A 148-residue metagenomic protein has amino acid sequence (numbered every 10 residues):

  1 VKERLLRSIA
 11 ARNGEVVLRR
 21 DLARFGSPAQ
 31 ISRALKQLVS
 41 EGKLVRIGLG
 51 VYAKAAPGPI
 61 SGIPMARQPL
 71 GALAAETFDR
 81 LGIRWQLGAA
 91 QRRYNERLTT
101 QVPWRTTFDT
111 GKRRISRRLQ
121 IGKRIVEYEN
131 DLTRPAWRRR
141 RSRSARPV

Functional and structural regions predicted by a protein language model:
V1-A72: Short beta-edge/loop segments at beta->alpha junctions of small alpha/beta modules that act as binding/recognition
S8, A56-V148: Nucleic-acid-binding surface
